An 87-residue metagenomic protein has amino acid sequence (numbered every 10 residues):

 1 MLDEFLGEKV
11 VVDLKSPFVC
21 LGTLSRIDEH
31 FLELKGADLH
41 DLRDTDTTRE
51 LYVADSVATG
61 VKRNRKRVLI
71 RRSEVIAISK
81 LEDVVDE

Functional and structural regions predicted by a protein language model:
M1-E87: Conserved RNA-binding domains used in RNP assembly and mRNA/RNA metabolism
